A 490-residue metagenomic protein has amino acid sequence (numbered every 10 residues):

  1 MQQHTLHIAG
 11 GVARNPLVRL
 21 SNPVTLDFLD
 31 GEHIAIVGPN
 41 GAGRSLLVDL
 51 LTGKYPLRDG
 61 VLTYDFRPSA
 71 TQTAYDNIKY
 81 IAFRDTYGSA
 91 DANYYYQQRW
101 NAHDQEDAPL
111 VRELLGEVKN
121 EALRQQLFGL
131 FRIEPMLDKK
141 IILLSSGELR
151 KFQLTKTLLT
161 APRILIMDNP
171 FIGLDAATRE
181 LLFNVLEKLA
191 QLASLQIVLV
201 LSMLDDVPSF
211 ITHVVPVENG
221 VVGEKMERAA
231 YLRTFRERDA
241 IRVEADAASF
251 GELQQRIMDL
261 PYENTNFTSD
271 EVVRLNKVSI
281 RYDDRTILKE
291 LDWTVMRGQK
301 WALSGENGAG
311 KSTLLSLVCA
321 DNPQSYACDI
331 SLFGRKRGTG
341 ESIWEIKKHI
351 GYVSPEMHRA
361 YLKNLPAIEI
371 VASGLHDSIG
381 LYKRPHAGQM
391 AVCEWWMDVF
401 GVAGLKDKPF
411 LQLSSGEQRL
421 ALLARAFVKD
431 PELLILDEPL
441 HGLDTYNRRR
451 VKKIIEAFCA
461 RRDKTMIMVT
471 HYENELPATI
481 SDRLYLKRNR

Functional and structural regions predicted by a protein language model:
V37-P39, S304-E306: The feature captures the beta-strand-to-loop junction immediately N-terminal to the Walker
L46-N120, L315-I379: ABC ATPase nucleotide-binding domain signature region
K119-M136, A387-L405: Conserved ABC ATPase "signature" region
K140-L144, E148, Y382-P385, P409-L413 (+1 more regions): Conserved ABC ATPase signature
Q153-L154, L423: Hydrophobic anchor residue at the start of the ABC signature
L165-N169, L434-E438: Catalytic Walker B motif of ABC-type/P-loop ATPase nucleotide-binding domains
V217-G251, P477-A478, L486-R490: Conserved beta-strand-loop-alpha-helix hinge in the C-terminal portion of ABC ATPase nucleotide-binding domains
